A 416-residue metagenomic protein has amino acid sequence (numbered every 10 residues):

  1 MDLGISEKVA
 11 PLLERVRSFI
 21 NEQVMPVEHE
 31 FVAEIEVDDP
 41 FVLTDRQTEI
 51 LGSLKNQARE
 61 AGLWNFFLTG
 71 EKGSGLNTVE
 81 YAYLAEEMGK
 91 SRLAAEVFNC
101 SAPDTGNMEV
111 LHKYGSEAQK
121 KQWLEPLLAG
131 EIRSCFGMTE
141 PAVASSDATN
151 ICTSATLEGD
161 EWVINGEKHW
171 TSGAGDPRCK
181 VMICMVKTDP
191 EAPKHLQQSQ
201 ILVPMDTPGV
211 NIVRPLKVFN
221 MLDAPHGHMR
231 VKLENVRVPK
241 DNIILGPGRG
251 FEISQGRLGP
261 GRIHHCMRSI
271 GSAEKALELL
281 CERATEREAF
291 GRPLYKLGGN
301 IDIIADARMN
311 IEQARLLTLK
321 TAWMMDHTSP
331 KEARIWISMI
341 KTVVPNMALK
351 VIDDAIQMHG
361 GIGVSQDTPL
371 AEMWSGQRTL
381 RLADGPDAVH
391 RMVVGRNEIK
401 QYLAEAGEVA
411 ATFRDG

Functional and structural regions predicted by a protein language model:
M1-R92, S101, Y114-Q119, P126-E131 (+4 more regions): Alpha-helical interface subdomain recognition
E71, T139-V143, W170-S172, L216-N220: Short, solvent-exposed loop/turn elements at beta->coil junctions and helix N-caps that rim active or binding pockets
L76-T78, S146-T149, A174-C179, K194-Q197 (+2 more regions): Short glycine/proline-enriched turns and hinge-like loops at secondary-structure junctions
F98-A118, D147: N-terminal glycine-rich flavin-associated loop
G130-T139, I183: A short, Trp-centered hydrophobic/proline-enriched beta-strand micro-motif
N150, P208-R237: Flexible, small-/acidic-enriched active-site or ligand-binding loops
C152-S154: Short, surface-exposed charged micro-motifs
D160-E161, N165-V213: A short core secondary-structure module
